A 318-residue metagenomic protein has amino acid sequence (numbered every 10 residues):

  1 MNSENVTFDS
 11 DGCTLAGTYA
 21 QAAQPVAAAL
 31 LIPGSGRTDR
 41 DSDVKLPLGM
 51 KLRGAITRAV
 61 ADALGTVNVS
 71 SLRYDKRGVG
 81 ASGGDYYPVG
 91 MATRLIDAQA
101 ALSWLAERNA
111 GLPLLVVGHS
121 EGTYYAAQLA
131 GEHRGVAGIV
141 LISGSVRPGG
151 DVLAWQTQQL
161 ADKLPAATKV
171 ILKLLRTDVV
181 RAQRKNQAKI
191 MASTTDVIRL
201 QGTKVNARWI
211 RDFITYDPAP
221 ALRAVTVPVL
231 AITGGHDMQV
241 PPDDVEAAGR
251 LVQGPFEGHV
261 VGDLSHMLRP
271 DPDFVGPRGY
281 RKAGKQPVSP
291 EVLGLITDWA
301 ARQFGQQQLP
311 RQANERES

Functional and structural regions predicted by a protein language model:
M1-A28: N-terminal cap/lid segment of alpha/beta-hydrolase-fold proteins
Q24-A63: Short, surface-exposed "cap/lid" segments of acyl-processing enzymes
K51-A81: Conserved alpha/beta-hydrolase
I56, P88-R108: Alpha/beta-hydrolase active-site loop
V140-F213, A219: Accessory cap/linker subdomain of secreted extracellular hydrolases
V225, A231-T233: Short beta-strand/loop motif that positions the catalytic acidic residue of the alpha/beta-hydrolase fold
M238-D244: Conserved alpha/beta-hydrolase "acid-adjacent" motif
L264-L268, P272-S318: Catalytic active-site module of serine/aspartate enzymes centered on a nucleophile-bearing elbow/loop
